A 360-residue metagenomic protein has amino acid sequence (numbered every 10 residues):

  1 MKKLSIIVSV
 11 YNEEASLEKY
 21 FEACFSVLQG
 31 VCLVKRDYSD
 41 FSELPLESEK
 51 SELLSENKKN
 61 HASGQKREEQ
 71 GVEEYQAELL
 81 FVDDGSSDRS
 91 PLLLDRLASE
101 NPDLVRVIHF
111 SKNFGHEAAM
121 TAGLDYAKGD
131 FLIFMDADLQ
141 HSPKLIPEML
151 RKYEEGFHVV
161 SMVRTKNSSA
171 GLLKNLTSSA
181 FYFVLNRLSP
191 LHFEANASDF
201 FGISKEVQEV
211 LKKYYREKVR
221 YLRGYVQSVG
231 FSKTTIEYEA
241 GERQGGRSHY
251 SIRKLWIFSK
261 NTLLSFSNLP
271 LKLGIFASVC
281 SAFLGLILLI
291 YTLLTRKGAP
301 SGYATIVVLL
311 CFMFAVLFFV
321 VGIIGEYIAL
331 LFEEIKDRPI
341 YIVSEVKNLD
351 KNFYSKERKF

Functional and structural regions predicted by a protein language model:
K3, R223-F360: Hydrophobic helical membrane-anchoring modules
K3-S5, E78: Cell-envelope/extracellular polymer assembly enzymes that use nucleotide-activated donors
E13-K35: Short, well-formed alpha-helical segments that are part of the catalytic scaffolds of diverse glycosyltransferases
E18-K19, D88-R96: Acidic helix N-cap motif at the loop->helix transition within catalytic regions of sugar-transfer enzymes
C32-Y38, G71-G85, I108-H109: Short beta-strand/loop segment that forms part of the nucleotide-sugar
D83-P91, L139-Q140: A conserved acidic beta->alpha catalytic loop
R96, I108-K112, H116-Y126, F131 (+3 more regions): Acceptor/aglycone-binding surface of glycosyltransferases and processive sugar-polymer synthases
